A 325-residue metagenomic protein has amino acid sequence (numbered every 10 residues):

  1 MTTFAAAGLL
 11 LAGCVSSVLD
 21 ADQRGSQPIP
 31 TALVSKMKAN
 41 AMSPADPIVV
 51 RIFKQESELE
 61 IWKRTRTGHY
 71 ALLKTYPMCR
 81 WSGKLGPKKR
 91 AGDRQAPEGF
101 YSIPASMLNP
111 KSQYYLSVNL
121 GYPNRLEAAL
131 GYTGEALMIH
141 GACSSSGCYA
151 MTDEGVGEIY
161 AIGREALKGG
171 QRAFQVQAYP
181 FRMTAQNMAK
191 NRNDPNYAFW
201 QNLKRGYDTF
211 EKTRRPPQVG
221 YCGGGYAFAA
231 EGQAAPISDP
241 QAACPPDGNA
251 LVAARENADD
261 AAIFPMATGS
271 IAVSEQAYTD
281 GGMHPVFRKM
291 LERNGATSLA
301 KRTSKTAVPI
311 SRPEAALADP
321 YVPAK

Functional and structural regions predicted by a protein language model:
M1-F4: Bacterial N-terminal signal peptides that target proteins for export
L10-G13: C-terminal motif of bacterial Sec signal peptides marking the signal peptidase cleavage site
V15-S17: Bacterial signal peptide processing site
L19-P30: Short, low-complexity, disordered segments immediately C-terminal to signal peptides in bacterial exported proteins
T31-V49, I61-K63, R80-A91, E98-P104 (+5 more regions): N-terminal post-signal-peptidase region of extra-cytosolic proteins
T65-W81: Short Gly/aromatic-enriched secondary-structure transition segments
G92-L251: Exported/periplasmic cell-wall-interacting domains
T184-K325: Low-complexity, Gly/Ser/Thr/Pro-rich intrinsically disordered linker/tail segments
